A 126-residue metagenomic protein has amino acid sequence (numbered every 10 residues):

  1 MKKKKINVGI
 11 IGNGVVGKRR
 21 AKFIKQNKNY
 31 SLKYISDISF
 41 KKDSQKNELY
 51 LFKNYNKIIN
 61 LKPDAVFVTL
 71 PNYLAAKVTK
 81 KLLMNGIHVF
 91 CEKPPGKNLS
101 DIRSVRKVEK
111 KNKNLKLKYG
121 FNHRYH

Functional and structural regions predicted by a protein language model:
M1-I6, Q45, M84, R103 (+1 more regions): Short, Lys/Arg-enriched, disordered terminal segments
M1-N47: N-terminal Rossmann-like dinucleotide-binding module
I11, E92, G120: Short hydrophobic "strand-cap" motifs at the C-terminus of beta-strands
N13-I24, N47-K53, A76, N112 (+1 more regions): A structural preference for long, well-packed, hydrophobic secondary-structure segments
Y30, I87, K113-L117: Short, well-ordered coil/turn segments that N-cap beta-strands
Y34, A65, K116: Short, Asp-centered acidic motifs that coordinate Mg2+ and/or phosphate in catalytic or ligand-binding sites
L49-V108: Beta-loop-alpha module in the N-terminal Rossmann-like domain of NAD(P)-dependent dehydrogenases, especially those
G96-H126: A contiguous active-site-proximal alpha/beta segment in oxidoreductase catalytic domains
